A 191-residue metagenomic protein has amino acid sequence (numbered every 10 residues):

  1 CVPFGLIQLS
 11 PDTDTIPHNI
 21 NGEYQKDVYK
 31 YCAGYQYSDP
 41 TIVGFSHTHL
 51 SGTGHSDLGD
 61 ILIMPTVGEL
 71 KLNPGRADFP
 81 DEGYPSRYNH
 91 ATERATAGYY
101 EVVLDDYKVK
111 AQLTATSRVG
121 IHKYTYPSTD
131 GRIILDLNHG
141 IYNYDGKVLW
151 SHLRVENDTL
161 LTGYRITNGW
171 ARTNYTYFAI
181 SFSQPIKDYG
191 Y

Functional and structural regions predicted by a protein language model:
C1-Y191: Accessory carbohydrate-recognition regions in carbohydrate-active enzymes
